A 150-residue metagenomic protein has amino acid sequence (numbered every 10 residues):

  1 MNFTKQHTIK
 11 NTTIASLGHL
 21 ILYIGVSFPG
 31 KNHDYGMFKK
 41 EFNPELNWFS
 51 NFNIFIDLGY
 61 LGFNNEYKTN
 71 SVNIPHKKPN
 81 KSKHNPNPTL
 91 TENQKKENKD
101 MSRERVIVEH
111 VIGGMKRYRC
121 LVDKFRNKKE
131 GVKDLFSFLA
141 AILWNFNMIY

Functional and structural regions predicted by a protein language model:
M1-Y150: Short, well-ordered secondary-structure "scaffold" segments embedded in the functional core of diverse domains
